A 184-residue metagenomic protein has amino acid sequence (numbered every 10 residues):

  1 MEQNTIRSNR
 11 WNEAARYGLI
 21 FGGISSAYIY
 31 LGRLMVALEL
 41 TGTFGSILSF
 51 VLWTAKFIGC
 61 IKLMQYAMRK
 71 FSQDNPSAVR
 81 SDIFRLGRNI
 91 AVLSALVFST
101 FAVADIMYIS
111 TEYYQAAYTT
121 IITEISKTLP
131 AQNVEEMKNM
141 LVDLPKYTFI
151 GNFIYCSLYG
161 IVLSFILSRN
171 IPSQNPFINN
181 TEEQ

Functional and structural regions predicted by a protein language model:
M1-A67: Transmembrane alpha-helical insertion/packing segments
M1-I6, I171-Q184: Short, charged juxtamembrane terminal tails flanking transmembrane helices
A14, G18-S26, W53-I58, G87 (+4 more regions): Alpha-helical transmembrane spans of integral membrane proteins, capturing the lipid-embedded, hydrophobic core of TM
L63, P145-P176: Transmembrane alpha-helical segments in integral membrane proteins
L63-D82: Membrane-helix interface/capping segments
V79-L86, T123: Short amphipathic alpha-helical coupling elements at transmembrane boundaries
T100-K127: Functional transmembrane-helix hotspots
T123-P145: Short membrane-interface loop/juxtamembrane segments of multi-pass integral membrane proteins
